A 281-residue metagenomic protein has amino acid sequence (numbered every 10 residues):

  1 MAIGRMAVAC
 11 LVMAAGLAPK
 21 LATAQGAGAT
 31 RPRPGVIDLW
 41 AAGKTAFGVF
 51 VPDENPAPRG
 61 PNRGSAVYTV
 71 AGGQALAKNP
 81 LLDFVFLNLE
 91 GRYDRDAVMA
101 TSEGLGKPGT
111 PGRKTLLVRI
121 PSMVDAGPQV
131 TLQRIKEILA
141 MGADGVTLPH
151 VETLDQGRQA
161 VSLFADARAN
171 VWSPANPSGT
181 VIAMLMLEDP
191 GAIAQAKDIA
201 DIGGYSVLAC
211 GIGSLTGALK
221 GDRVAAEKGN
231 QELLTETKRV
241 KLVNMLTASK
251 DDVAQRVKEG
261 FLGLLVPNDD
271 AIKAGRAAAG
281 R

Functional and structural regions predicted by a protein language model:
M1-I3: N-terminal secretory signal peptides that target proteins for export/translocation
R5-A7, P34: Hydrophobic alpha-helical context, especially transmembrane and signal-peptide helices
A7-K20: Bacterial N-terminal signal peptides
Q25-R281: Expand to "…catalyze enediolate/carbanion chemistry for C-C bond making/breaking, isomerization, decarboxylation
